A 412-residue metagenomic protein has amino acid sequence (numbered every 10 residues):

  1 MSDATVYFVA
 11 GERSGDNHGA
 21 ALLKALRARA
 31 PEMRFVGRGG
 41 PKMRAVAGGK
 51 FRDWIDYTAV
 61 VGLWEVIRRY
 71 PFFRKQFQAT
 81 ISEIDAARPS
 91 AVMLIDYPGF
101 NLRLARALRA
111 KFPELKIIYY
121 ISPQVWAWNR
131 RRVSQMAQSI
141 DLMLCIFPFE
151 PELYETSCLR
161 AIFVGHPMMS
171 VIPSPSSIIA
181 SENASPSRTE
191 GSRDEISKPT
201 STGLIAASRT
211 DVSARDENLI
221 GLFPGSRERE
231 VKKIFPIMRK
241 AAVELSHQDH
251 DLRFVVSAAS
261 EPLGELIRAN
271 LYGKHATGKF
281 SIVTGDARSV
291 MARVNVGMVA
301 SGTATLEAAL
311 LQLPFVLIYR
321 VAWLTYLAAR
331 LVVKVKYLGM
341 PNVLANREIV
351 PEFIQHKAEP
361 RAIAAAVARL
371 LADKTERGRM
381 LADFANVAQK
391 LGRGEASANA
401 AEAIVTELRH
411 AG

Functional and structural regions predicted by a protein language model:
M1-G412: Nucleotide-activated sugar donor-binding and catalytic core shared by glycosyltransferases and related lipid-linked
